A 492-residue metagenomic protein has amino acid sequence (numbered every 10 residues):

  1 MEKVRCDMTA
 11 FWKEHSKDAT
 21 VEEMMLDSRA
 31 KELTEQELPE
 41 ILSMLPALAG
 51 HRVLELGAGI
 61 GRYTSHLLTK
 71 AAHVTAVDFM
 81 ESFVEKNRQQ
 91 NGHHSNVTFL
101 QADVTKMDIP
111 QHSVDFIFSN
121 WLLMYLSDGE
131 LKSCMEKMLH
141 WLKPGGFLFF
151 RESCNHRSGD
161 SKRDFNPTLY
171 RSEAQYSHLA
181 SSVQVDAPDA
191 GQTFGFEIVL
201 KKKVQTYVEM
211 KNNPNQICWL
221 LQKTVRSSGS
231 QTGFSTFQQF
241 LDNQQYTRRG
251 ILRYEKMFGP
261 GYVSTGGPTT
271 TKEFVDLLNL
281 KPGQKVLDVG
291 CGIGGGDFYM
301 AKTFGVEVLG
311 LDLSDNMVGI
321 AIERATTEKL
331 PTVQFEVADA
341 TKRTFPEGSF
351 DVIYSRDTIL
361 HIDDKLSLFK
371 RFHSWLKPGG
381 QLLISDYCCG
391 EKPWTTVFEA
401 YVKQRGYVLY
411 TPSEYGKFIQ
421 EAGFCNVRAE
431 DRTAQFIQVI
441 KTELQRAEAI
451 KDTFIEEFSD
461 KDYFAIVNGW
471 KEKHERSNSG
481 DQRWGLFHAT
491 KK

Functional and structural regions predicted by a protein language model:
M1-A49, L56-D108, L126-S133, K137 (+6 more regions): Class I (Rossmann-like) S-adenosyl-L-methionine-dependent methyltransferase catalytic domain, capturing the SAM-binding
H51-G59, G283-G292: Conserved class I S-adenosyl-L-methionine
V84, V318-G319: Short alpha-helix immediately C-terminal to the canonical SAM-binding loop
M107-I117, K342-V352: A short acidic, Gly/Pro-enriched loop at the edge of an enzyme's catalytic core that lines a small-molecule cofactor
D115-G129, V352-D364: A short SAM/SAH-binding and catalytic strip from SAM-dependent methyltransferases
K132-P144, L366-Q381: A short glycine-rich, Lys/Arg-flanked "PGG" loop and its adjoining helix->strand segment in the class I
S161, T168, S172-S177, S182-A190 (+1 more regions): Conserved catalytic/acceptor-binding region of the Class I
Q192-G233, R428-K492: Conserved Class I S-adenosyl-L-methionine
